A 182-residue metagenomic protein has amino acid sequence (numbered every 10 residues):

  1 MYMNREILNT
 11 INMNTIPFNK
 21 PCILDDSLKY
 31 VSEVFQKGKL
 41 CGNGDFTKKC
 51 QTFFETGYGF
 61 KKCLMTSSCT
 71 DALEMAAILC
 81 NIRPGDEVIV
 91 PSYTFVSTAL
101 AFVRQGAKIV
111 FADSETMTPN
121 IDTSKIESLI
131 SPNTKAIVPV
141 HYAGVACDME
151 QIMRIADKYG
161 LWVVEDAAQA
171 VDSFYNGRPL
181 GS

Functional and structural regions predicted by a protein language model:
M1-C41: N-terminal "arm"/small-domain region of PLP-dependent enzymes with the aminotransferase-like
I16-F18, L40, I121, V171 (+1 more regions): Short clusters of hydrophobic/aromatic residues that line enzyme substrate/ligand-binding pockets
D25, K29-Q36, D45-G59, S124-P132 (+1 more regions): Replace "anionic and nucleotidyl ligands
D26, K49, D71, V96-S97 (+1 more regions): Short alpha-helical
F35, Q169-S182: Active-site region of PLP-dependent enzymes
N43-E87, L100-Q105, F111-D113, R178: Phosphate-binding glycine-rich loop
F54, A167-A168: Active-site His/Glu-centered metal-binding helix of metallohydrolases
I78-A167, F174: PLP-dependent aminotransferase-like
